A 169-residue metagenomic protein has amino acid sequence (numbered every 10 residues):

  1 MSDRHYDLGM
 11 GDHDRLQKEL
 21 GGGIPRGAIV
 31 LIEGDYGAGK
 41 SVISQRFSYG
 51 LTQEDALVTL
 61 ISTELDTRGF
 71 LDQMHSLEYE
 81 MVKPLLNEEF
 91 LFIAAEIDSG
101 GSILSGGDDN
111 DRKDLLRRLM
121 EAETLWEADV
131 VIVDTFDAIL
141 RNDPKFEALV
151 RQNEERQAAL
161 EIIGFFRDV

Functional and structural regions predicted by a protein language model:
M1-L77: The Walker A/P-loop phosphate-binding site
G9-H13, K40-S41, D109-K113, R156-A159: A conditional alpha-helix N-cap/helix-loop micro-motif detector
D12, L16, L20, R112-E123 (+1 more regions): Generic hydrophobic alpha-helical segments
D35-Y36, T59, G107-D108, E154-E155: A generic structural signal for short
I43, D66, L115, I162-F165: Residue-level preference for nonpolar/small residues embedded in alpha-helices
A56-K145, L149: Conserved inter-motif catalytic segment of the P-loop NTP-binding fold
R151-V169: Substrate-engagement module of ASCE P-loop NTPases
